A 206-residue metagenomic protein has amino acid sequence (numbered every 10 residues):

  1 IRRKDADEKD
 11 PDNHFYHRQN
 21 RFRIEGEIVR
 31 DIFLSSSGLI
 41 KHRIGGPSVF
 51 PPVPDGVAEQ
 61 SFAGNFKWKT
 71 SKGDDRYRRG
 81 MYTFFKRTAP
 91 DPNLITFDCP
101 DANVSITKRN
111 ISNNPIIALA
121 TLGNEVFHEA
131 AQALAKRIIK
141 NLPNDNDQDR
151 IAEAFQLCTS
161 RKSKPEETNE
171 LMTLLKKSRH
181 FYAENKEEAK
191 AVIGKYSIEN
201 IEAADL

Functional and structural regions predicted by a protein language model:
R2-R150, K162, E187, N200-L206: An acidic, gly/pro-interrupted, aromatic-rich
L142-L206: C-terminal structured "cap/appendage" subdomains that terminate the fold
